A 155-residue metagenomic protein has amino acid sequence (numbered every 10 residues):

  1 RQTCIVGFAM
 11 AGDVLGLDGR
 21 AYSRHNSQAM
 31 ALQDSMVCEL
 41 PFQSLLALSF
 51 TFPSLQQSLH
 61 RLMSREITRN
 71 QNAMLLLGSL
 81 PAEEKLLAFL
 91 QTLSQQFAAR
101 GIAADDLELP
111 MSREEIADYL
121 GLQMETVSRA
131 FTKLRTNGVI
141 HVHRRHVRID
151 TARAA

Functional and structural regions predicted by a protein language model:
I5-T68, N72: Cyclic-nucleotide recognition modules
N72-P81, F97-D105: Short, Lys/Arg-enriched, Trp-marked, Pro/Gly-tolerant hinge/linker segments that flank
F89-L93: Short amphipathic alpha-helical elements of helix-turn-helix/winged-helix folds
Q95-A155: Phosphate-/nucleic-acid-contacting segments
